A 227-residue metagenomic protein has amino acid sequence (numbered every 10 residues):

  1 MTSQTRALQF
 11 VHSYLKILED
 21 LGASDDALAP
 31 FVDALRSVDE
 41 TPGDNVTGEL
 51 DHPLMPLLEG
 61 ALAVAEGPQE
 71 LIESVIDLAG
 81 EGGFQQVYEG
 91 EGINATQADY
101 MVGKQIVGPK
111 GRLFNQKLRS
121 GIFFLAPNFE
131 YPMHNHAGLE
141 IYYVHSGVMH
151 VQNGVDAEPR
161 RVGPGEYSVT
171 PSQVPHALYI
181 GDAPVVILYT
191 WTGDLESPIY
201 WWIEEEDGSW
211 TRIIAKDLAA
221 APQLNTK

Functional and structural regions predicted by a protein language model:
T2-R6: Intrinsically disordered, low-complexity terminal regions of plant proteins
L8-Q116, A215-L218, L224-K227: A short, N-terminal "cap"/entry segment at the start of jelly-roll beta-barrel domains of the cupin/DSBH fold
M101-P109, R119-H136, P171-V174: Conserved short histidine dyad/triad with adjacent acidic residue
F114-N115, Y131-H136, N153, R160 (+1 more regions): Short histidine-centered beta-strand/loop micro-motifs that create catalytic or ligand/metal-coordination sites
K117, I122-N128, N135-V151, W191-G193: Short, conserved beta-strand element in jelly-roll/cupin
Y143, G154-P175: Short acidic-glycine-tyrosine-enriched beta hairpin
G181-K227: Double-stranded beta-helix
